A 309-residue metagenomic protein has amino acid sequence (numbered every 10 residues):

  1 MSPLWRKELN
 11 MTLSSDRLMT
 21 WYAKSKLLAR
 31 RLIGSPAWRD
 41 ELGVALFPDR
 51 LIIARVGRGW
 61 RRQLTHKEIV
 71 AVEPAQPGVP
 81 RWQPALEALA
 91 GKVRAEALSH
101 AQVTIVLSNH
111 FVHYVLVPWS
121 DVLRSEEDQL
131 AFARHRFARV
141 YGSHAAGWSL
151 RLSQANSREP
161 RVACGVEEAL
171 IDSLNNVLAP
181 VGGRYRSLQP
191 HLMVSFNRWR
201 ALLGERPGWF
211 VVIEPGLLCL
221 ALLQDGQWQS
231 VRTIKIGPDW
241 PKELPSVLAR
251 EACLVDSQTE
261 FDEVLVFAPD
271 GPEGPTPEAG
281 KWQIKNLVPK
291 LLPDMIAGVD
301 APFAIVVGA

Functional and structural regions predicted by a protein language model:
M1-A309: Hydrophobic/aromatic-enriched cytosolic interaction surfaces used to assemble or bind macromolecules
